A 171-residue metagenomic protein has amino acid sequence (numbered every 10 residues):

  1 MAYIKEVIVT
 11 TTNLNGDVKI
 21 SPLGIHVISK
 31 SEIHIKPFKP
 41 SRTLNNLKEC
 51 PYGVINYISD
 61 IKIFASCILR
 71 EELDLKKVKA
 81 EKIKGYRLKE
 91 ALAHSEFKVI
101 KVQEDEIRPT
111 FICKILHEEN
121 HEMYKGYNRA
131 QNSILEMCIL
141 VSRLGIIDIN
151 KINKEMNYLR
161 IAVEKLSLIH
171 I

Functional and structural regions predicted by a protein language model:
M1-Y52, I63: N-terminal structural module
I8, P22, E96-I100, K114: Residues located in well-ordered beta-strands
T12, H26, G85, I100-V102 (+1 more regions): Residue-level recognition of beta-strand microenvironments
R42-K79: Glycine-rich, pocket-lining loop/helix-strand segments that form or immediately flank
E71-L88, L92, I100-K101, E106: Extended, positively charged loop/linker patches that create polyanion-binding surfaces
Q103-K151: Flexible glycine-rich active-site/ligand-binding loops centered on an Asp-His dyad
R160, E164-S167: Extended, helix-rich scaffolding/adaptor regions
I169-I171: Conserved small/polar residues in nucleotide/adenosyl-binding loops
